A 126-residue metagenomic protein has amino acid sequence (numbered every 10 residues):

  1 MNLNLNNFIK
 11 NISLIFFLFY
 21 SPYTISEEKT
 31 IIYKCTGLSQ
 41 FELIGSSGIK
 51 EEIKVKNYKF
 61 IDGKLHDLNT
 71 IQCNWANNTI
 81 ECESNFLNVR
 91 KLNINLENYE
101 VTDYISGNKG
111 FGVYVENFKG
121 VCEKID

Functional and structural regions predicted by a protein language model:
N2-I12: Bacterial N-terminal signal peptides that target proteins for export
T24-E28: Boundary at the C-terminal end of the N-terminal hydrophobic targeting segment
K29-L68, F86-L96: Short, solvent-exposed loop/hinge segments that bridge or flank secondary-structure elements
Y33, I71, I80, G120-V121: Extracellular secreted precursors and ectodomains with disulfide-bonded cysteine-rich loops/domains
N93-I94, D103-V115: Short, exposed beta-strand-loop hairpins at the edges of beta-sheets in extracellular/periplasmic proteins
F111-D126: Edge beta-strand at a domain terminus
